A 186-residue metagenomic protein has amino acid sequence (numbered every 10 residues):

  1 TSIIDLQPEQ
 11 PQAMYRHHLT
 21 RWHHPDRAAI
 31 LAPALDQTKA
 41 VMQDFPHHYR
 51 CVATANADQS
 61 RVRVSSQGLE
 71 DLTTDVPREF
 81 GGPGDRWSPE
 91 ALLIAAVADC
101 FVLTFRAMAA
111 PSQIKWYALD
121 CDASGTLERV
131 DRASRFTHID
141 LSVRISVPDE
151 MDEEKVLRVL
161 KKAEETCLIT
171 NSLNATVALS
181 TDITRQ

Functional and structural regions predicted by a protein language model:
S2-Q7, W87: Short, charged low-complexity linear motifs
I3-I4, M14, I30, V41: Short hydrophobic transmembrane-like helices used for membrane targeting/insertion
Q7-Q12, H17: Short, intrinsically disordered low-complexity segments enriched in Ser/Thr with adjacent Pro
E9, P25, A29, D36-Q37: Compositionally biased, low-complexity intrinsically disordered regions
R16-L19, H47-H48: Generic early N-terminus positional signal peaking at residue ~5-7
L35-A95, V102-Q186: Extended beta-strand/beta-hairpin segments
